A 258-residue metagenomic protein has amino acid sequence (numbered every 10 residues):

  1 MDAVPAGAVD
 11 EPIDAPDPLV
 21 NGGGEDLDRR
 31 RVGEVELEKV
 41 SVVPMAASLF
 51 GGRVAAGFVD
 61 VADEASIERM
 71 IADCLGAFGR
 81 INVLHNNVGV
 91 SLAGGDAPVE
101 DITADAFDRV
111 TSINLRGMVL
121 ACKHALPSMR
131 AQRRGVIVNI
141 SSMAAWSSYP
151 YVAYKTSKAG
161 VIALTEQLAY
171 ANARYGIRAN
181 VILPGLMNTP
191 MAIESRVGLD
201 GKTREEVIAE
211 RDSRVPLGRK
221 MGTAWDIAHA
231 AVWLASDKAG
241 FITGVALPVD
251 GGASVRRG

Functional and structural regions predicted by a protein language model:
S91, G95-D96, T243-G258: Short C-terminal tail/terminal secondary-structure segment of NAD(P)H-dependent dehydrogenase/reductase domains
G95-V99, T103-D108, R211: Substrate-binding pocket helix/loop in short-chain dehydrogenase/reductase
C122, S157, T165: Active-site helix of classical SDR
P127, Y170-A171, G240: Alpha-helical segment proximal to the catalytic Tyr-Lys
S142: Residue(s) in the substrate-gating loop at a strand-loop-helix junction that position the organic substrate next
A173, R178, I242-G244: Short, small/polar-rich loop/turn modules that mediate ligand/substrate recognition or access, typified
V181, R204-K238, I242, V249-G251: C-terminal helical subdomain
